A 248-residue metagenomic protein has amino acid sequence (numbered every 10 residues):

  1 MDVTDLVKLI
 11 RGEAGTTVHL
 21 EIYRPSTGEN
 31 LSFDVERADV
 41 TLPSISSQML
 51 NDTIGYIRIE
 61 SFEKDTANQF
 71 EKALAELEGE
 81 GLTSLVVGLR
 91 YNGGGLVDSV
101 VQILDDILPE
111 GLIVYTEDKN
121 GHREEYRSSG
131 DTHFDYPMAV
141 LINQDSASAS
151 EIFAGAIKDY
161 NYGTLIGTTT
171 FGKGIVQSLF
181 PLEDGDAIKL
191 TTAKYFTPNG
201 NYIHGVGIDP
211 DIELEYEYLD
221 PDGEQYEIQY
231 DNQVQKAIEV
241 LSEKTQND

Functional and structural regions predicted by a protein language model:
D2-K173, Q177-F180: Cleft-lining beta-strand/loop regions that shape enzyme active-site pockets
A38, P210-D211: A short acidic/small-residue loop/turn micro-motif
L182-A193: Short acidic, Pro/Gly- and aromatic-enriched capping/linker segments at domain boundaries
I203-G205, I212-E213, D220-D248: Conserved functional hotspot residues or short segments at active or partner-binding sites across diverse domains
